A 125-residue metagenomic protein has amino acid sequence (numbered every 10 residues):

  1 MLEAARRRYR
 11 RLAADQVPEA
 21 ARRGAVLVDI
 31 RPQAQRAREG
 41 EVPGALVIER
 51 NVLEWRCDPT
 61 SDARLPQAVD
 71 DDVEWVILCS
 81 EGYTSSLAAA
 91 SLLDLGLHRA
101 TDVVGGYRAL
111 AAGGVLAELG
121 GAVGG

Functional and structural regions predicted by a protein language model:
M1-A25, Q33-W75, Y83-G125: Rhodanese-like catalytic fold shared by cysteine-dependent sulfurtransferases and DSP/PTP-type phosphatases
V28: Active-site flanking residues adjacent to catalytic metal/cofactor-binding acidic residues
L78: Short, surface-exposed ligand- or partner-binding patches at beta-edge/loop junctions that are enriched in aromatics
